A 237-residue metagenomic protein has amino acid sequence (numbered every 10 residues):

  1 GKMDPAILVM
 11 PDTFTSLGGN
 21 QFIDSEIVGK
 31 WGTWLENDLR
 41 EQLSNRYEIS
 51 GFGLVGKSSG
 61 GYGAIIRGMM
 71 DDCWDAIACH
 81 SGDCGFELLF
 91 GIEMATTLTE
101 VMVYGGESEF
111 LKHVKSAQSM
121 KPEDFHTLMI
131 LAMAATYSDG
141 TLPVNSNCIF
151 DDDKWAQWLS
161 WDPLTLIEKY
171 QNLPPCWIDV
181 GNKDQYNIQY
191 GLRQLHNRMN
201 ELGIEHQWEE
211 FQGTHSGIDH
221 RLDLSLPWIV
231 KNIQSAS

Functional and structural regions predicted by a protein language model:
G1-S237: Non-catalytic cap/lid and distal C-terminal segments of serine-dependent acyl enzymes
